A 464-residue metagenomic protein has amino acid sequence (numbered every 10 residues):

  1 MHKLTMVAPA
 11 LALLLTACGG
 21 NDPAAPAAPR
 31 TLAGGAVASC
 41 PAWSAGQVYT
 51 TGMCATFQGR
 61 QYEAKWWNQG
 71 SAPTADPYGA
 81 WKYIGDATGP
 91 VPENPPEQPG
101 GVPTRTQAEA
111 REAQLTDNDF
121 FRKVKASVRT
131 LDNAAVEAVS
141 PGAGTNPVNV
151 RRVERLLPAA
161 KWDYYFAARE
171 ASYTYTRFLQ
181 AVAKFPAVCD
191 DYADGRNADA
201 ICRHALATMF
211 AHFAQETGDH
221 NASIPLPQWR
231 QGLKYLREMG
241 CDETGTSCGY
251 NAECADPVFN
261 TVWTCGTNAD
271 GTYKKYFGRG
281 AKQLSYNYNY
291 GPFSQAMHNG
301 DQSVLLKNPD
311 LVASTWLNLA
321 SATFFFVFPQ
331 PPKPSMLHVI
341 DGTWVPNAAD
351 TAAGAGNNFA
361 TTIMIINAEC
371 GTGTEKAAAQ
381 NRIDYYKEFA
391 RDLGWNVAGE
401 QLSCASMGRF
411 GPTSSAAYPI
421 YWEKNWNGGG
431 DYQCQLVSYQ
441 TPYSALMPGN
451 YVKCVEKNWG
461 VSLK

Functional and structural regions predicted by a protein language model:
M1-A8: Bacterial N-terminal signal peptides that target proteins for export
L14-A17: C-terminal motif of bacterial Sec signal peptides marking the signal peptidase cleavage site
G19, P92-A214, G218-A255, F259-T261 (+1 more regions): Cell-wall glycan-active module
G19-P26: Bacterial lipoprotein signal-peptidase II cleavage site
A28-E97: Tryptophan-rich substrate-binding surfaces of secreted polymer-degrading and adhesive proteins
A55, E63, L156, T174-R177 (+7 more regions): Structural recognition of the beta-strand scaffold that forms the well-ordered cores of secreted hydrolase catalytic
Y175-F185, K275, R279-T351: Alpha-helical segment that forms one wall of the substrate-binding/catalytic cleft in peptidoglycan-active domains
L236-H298, A322: Eukaryotic endomembrane system proteins
